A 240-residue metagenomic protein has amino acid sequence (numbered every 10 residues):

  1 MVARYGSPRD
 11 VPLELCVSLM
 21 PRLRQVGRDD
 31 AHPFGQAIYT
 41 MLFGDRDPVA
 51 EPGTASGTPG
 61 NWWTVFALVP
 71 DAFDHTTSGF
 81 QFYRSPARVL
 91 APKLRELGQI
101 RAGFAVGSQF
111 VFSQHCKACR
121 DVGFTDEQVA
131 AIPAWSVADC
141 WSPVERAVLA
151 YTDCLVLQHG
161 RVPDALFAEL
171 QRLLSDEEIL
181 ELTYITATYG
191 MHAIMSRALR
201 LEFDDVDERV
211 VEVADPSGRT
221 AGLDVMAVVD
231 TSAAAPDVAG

Functional and structural regions predicted by a protein language model:
M1-L90, E212-G240: Secretory/endomembrane lumenal or extracellular ectodomains immediately following the signal peptide
G57-L68, A91-A105, L180-T183: Alpha-helical scaffold segments that form or flank carboxylate-/histidine-based iron centers
A72-H75, Q99-V122, D126-E127: Conserved alpha-helical segments that form or flank metal/cofactor-binding pockets of metalloenzymes
L90-A91, G123-E127, S175-D176: Helix N-cap / loop-to-helix initiation motif
A118-S142: Histidine/lysine/aspartate-rich catalytic loop segments that bind and position anionic ligands
R120-T125, S196-V225: C-terminal end-helix/capping segment
S142-Y184: Acidic/histidine-rich alpha-helical segments that form the ligand environment of transition-metal centers
I179-S196: Amphipathic, Lys/Arg-enriched alpha-helical patches that create a basic surface for binding polyanionic ligands
